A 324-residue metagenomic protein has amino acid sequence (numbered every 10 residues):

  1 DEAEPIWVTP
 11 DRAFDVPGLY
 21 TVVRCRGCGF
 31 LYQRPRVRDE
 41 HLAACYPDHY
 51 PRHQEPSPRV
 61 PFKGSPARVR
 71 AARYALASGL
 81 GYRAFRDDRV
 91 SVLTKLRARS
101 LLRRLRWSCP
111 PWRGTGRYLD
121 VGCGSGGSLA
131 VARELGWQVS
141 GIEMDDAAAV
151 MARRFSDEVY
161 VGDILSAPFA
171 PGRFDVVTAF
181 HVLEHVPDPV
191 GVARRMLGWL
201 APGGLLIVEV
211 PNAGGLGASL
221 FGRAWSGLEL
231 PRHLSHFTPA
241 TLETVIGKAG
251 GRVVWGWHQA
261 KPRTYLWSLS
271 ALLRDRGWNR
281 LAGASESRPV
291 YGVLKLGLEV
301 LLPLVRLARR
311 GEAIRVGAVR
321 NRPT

Functional and structural regions predicted by a protein language model:
D1-A72: N-terminal juxtadomain amphipathic helix that follows a signal peptide/anchor or precedes a small N-terminal auxiliary
E4-I6, S140, Y160, V254-W257: General small-molecule cofactor/ligand-binding pocket signal
D15-P17, D157, L307-E312: A short catalytic or substrate-binding loop motif that flags glycine-/basic-rich loops and adjacent residues that bind
G18, D39, T94-L102, S125 (+5 more regions): A structural signal for well-ordered alpha-helical scaffolds and beta->alpha junctions
C28, S100-F221, L234-K248, A313-N321: Conserved SAM-binding loop
A72-T115: Conserved alpha-helix/loop element of class I SAM-dependent methyltransferases that forms part of the SAM/SAH-binding
P187-R195, L205-V319: S-adenosyl-L-methionine-dependent methyltransferase catalytic module, highlighting the catalytic core
